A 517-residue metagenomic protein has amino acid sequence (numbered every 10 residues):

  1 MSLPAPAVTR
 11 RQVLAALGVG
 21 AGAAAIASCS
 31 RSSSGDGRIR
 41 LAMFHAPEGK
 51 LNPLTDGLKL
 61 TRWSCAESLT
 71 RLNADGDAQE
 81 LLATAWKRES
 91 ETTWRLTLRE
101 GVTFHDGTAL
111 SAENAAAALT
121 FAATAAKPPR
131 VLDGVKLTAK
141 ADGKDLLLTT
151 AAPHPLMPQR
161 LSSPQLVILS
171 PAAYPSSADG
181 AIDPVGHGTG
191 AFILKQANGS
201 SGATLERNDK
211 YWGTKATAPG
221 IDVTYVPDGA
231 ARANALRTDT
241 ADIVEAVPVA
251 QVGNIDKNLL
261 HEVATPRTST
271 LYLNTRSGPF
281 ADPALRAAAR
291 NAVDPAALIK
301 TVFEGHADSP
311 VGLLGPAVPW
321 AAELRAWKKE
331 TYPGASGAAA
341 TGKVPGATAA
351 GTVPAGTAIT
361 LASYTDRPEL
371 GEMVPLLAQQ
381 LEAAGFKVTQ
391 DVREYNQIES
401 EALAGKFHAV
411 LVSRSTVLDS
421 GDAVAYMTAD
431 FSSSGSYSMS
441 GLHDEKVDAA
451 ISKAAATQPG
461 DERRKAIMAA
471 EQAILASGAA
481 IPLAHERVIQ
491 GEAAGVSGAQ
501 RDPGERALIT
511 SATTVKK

Functional and structural regions predicted by a protein language model:
A42-S90, T120, H187: N-terminal lobe/hinge region of extracytoplasmic solute-binding protein
K87, R130-Y174, Q196: Surface-exposed binding/hinge segments that line and control ligand-binding clefts or catalytic entry sites
S162-A216, G220: Gly/Pro-rich hinge or "lid" segments in bacterial periplasmic/extracellular proteins
N208-N254: Ligand-site clamp/hinge motif
R276, F280-P319, M373, I474-A479: Periplasmic-binding protein-like
G305-A350, R367-E372: Structural transition elements
N396-I398, T428-A493: Extracytoplasmic/peripheral linker and loop segments enriched in polar/acidic and small residues with frequent Thr/Pro
Q490-K517: Long beta-strand-rich cores associated with HINT superfamily self-processing modules
